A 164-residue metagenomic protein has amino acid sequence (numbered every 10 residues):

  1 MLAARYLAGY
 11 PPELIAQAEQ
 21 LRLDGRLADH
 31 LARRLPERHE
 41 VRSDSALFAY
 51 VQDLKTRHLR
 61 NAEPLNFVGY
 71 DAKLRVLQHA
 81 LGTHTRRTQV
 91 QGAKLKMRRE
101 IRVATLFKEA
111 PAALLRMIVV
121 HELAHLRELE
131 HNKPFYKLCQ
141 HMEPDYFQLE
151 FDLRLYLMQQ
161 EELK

Functional and structural regions predicted by a protein language model:
M1-R116, L126-K164: Active-site-proximal or metal-binding-adjacent scaffold patches in catalytic folds
V119: Walker B beta-strand of ABC/ABC-like P-loop ATPase nucleotide-binding domains, specifically the conserved hydrophobic
E122: Walker B catalytic acidic pair
